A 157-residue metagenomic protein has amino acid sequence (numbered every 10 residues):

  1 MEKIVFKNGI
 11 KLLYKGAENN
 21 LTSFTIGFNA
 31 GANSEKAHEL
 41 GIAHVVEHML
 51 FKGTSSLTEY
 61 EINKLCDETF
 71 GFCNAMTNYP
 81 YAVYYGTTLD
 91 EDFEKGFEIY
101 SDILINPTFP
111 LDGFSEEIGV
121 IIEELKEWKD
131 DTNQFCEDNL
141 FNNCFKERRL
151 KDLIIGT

Functional and structural regions predicted by a protein language model:
M1-E61: His/Glu-rich zincin catalytic helix
F28, S55, I62-T157: Acidic/histidine-enriched segments that form metal/cofactor-coordinating and catalytic pocket/exosite environments
